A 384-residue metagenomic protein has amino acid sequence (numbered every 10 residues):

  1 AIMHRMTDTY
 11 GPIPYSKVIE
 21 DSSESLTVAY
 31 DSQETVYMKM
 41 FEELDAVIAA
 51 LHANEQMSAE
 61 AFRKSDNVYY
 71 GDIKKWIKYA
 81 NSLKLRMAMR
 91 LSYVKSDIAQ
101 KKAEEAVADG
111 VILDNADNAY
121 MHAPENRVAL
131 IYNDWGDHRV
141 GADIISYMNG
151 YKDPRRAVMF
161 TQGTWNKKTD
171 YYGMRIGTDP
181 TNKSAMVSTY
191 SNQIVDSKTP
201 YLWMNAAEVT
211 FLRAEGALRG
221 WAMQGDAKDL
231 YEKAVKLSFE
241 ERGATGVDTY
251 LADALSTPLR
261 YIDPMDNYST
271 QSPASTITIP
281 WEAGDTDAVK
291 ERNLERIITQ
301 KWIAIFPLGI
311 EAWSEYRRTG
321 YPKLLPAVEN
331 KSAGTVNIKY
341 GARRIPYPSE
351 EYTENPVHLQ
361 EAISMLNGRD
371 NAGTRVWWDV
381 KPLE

Functional and structural regions predicted by a protein language model:
A1: Active-site-adjacent structural elements in enzyme catalytic domains
H4-D248, A283-R292, Q300: Structured, solvent-exposed acidic/aromatic patches
F239-E384: C-terminal functional modules
